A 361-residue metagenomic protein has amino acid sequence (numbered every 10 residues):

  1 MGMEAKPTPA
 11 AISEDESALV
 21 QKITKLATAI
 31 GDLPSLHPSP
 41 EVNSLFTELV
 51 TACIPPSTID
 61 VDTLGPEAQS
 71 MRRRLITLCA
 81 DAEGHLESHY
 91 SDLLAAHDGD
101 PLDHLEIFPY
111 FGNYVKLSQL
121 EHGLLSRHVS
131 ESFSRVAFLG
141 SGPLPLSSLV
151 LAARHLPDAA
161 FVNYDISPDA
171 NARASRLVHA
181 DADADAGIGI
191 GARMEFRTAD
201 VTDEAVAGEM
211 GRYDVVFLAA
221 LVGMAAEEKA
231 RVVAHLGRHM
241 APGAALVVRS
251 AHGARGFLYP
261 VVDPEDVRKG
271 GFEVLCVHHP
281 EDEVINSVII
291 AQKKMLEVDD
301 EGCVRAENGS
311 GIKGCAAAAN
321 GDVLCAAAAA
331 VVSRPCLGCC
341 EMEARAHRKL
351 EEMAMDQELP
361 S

Functional and structural regions predicted by a protein language model:
M1-C53, D356-S361: Intrinsically disordered, low-complexity terminal regions of plant proteins
G2-E4, A180, R197-S361: Domain-level detector for long C-terminal conserved domains
S44-E131: Conserved Class I S-adenosyl-L-methionine-dependent methyltransferase catalytic core
P143-D158: Conserved SAM-binding loop of SAM-dependent methyltransferases across substrates and taxa, primarily the Class I
A160-I166: Conserved SAM-binding motif I beta-strand of class I
F161, M194-F196: Hydrophobic/aromatic anchor residues within beta-strands of the central parallel beta-sheet of Rossmann-like
D169-A170: Conserved short alpha-helix immediately C-terminal to the canonical SAM/SAH-binding motif I of Rossmann-like
A174-S175: Conserved SAM-binding loop
